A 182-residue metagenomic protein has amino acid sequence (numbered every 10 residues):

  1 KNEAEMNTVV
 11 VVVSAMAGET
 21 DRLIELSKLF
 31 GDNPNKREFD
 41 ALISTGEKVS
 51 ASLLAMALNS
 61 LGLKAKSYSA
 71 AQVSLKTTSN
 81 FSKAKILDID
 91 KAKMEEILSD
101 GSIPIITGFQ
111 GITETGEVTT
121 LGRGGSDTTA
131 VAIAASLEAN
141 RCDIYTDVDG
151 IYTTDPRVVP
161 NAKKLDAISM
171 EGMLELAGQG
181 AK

Functional and structural regions predicted by a protein language model:
K1-K182: Nucleotide/pyrophosphate-binding catalytic subdomain
